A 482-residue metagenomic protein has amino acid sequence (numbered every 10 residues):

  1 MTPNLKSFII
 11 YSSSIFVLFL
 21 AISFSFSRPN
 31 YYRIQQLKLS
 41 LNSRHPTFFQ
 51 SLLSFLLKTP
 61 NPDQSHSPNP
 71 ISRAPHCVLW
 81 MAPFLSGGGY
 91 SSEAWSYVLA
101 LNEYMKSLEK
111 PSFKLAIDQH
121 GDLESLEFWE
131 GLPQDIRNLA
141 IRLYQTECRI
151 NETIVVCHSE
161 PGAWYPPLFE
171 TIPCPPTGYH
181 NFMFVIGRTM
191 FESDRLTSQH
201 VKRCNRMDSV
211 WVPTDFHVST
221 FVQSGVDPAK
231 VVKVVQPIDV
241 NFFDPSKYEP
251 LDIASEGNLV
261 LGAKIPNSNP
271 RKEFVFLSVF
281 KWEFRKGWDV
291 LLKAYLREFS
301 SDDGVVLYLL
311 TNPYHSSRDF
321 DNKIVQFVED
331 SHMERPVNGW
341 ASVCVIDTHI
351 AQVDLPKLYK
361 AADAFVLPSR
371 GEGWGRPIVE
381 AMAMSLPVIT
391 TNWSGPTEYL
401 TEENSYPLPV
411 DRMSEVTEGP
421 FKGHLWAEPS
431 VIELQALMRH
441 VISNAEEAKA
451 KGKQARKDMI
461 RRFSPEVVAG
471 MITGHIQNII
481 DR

Functional and structural regions predicted by a protein language model:
T2-I22, L41, H45, F49-N69 (+2 more regions): Extended catalytic core of nucleotide-activated donor transferases of GT-like folds
F16-L18, S209-S219, D227-G262: Donor nucleotide-sugar binding/catalytic pocket of nucleotide-sugar-dependent glycosyltransferases
L79, N258-K286, L292-Y295, L307-L309: Conserved donor-binding/catalytic core segment of Leloir-type glycosyltransferases
S255-E256, T397-H440: Change "using UDP/GDP/dTDP sugars" to "using nucleotide sugars
S317-V353, K357: Nucleotide-activated donor-binding/catalytic signature segment of Leloir-type glycosyltransferases, i.e., the conserved
V366, V388-I389: A short hydrophobic beta-strand element within the catalytic core of glycosyltransferases that build diverse glycans
R370: Aromatic "clamp/platform" in nucleotide-sugar-dependent glycosyltransferases that forms part of the donor/acceptor
H440, E447-R461, N478: A short, well-ordered alpha-helix in the C-terminal region of glycosyltransferases
